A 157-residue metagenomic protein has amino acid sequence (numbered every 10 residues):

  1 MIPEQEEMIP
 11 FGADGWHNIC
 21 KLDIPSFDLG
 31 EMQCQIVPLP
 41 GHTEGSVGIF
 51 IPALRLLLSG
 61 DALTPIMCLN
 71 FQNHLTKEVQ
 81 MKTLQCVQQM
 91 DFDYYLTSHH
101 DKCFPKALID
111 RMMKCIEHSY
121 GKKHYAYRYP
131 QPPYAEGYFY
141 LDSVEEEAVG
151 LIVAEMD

Functional and structural regions predicted by a protein language model:
M1-P38, T43, A53, V79-D93: Metallo-beta-lactamase
P3-E6, G60-T64: Short, basic/glycine-rich phosphate-binding loops at helix/coil junctions that contact nucleotide phosphates
S26, S46-F50, A62: Short acidic loop-to-beta-strand element that houses the catalytic metal-binding Asp/Glu of nuclease active sites
G41-T43, R55, G60-A62, S98-H100: Active-site metal-binding loops of divalent metal-dependent hydrolases
I66-F71: A short acidic, helix-capping loop that chelates divalent metal ions and anchors anionic groups
N73-K82, M112-I116: Charged helix-capping and loop-helix junction motifs
Q85-Y94, D101-D157: Accessory terminal helices/loops
